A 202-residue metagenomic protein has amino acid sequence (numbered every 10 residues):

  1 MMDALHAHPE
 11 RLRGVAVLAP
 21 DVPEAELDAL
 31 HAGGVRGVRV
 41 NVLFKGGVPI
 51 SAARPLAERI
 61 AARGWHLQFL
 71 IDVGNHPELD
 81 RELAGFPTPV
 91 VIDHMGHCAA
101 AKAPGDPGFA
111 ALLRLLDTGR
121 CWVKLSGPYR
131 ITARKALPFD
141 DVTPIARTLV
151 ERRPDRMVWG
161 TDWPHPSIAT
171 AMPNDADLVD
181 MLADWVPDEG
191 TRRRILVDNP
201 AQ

Functional and structural regions predicted by a protein language model:
M1, L30, V38, I60 (+6 more regions): Conserved, mostly hydrophobic/aromatic
M1, L79-E82, L182: Hydrophobic packing residues within well-ordered alpha-helices of enzyme cores
M1-F69, V73-G74, D140: Mid-domain alpha/beta scaffold segments of enzyme catalytic cores
P20-V22, F44-V48, C98-A101, I131-R134 (+1 more regions): Short, small-residue-enriched loops and turns at beta-alpha junctions that line or gate enzyme active sites
I50-W159: Catalytic pocket-lining loop regions of alpha/beta-barrel enzymes, especially the amidohydrolase/enolase/GH5 lineages
R130-R134, D140, M157-W185: C-terminal alpha-helical cap/extension of soluble enzyme domains
T148-D155, T170-Q202: Mid-to-C-terminal alpha-helical segments outside catalytic/metal-binding sites
